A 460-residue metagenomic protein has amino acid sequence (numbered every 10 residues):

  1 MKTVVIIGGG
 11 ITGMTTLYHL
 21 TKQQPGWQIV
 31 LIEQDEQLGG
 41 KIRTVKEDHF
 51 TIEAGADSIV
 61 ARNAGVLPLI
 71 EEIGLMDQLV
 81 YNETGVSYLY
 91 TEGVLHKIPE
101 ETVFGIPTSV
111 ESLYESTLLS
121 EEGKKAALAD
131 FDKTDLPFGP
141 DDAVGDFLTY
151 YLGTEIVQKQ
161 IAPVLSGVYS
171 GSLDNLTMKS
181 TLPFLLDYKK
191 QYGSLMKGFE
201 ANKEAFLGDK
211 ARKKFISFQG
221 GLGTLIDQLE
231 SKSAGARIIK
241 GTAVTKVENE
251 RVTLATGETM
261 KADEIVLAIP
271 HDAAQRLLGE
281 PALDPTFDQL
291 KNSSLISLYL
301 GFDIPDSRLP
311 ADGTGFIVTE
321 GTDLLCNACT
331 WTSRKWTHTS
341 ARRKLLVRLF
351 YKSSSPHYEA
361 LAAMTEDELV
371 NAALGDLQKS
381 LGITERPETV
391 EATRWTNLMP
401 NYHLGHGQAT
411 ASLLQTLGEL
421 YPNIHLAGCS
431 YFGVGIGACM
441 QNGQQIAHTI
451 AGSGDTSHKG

Functional and structural regions predicted by a protein language model:
K2-L31: N-terminal Rossmann-like FAD-binding beta1-loop-alpha1 element of flavoenzymes
I11-T12, L38, N442: Hydrophobic/small residue at the entry helix of a nucleotide-binding pocket
T21-E47: Glycine-rich FAD pyrophosphate-binding loop
D48-D135: Dinucleotide-binding Rossmann-like beta1-alpha1 core, especially the glycine-rich loop that anchors the ADP
R62, Y151, A268-I269: Short, well-ordered coil/turn residues at beta-beta hairpins and beta-strand->alpha-helix junctions within
A127-T242: Active-site/ligand-binding neighborhood in enzyme catalytic cores
T242-V347, S355-A360, S380: Mid-domain catalytic core of redox enzymes that form a hydrophobic substrate pocket/lid adjacent to a catalytic redox
W331-T332, W336-G460: Conserved flavin/dinucleotide-binding core of flavoenzymes
